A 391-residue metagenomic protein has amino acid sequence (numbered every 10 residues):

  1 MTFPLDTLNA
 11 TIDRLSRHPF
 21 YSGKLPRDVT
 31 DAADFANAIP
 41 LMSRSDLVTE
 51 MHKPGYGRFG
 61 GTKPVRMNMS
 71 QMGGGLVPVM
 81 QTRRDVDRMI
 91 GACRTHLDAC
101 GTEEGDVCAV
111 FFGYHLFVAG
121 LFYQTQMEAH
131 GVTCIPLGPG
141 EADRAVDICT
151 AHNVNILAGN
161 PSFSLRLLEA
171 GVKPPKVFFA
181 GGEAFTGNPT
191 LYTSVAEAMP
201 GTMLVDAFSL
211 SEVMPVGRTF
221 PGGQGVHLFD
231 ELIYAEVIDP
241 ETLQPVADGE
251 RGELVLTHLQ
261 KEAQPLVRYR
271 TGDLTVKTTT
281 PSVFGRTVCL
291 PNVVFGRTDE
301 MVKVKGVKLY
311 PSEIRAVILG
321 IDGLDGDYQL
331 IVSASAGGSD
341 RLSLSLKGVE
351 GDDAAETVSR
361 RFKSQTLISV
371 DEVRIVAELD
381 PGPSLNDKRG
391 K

Functional and structural regions predicted by a protein language model:
M1-M69, G73-A99, E103, G338-S345 (+2 more regions): Nucleotide 5′-phosphate-binding alpha/beta core
T2-S16, H130-K391: Active-site glycine/GP-rich loop and adjacent strand/helix microenvironment that borders small-molecule binding pockets
G74-R88, Q124-Q126, T133, V146-A158: Acidic/glycine-enriched edge-of-secondary-structure segments
V77-M80, G101-V107, V132-L137, T202-V205: Short secondary-structure capping/junction motifs at helix and strand boundaries
Q81-T82, F111-F112, T133-C134, K303: A generic structural signal for short
V86, G113-L116, S162-F163: Short glycine-enriched loops at secondary-structure junctions
R94-V132: Conserved AMP-binding loop of ANL adenylate-forming enzymes
